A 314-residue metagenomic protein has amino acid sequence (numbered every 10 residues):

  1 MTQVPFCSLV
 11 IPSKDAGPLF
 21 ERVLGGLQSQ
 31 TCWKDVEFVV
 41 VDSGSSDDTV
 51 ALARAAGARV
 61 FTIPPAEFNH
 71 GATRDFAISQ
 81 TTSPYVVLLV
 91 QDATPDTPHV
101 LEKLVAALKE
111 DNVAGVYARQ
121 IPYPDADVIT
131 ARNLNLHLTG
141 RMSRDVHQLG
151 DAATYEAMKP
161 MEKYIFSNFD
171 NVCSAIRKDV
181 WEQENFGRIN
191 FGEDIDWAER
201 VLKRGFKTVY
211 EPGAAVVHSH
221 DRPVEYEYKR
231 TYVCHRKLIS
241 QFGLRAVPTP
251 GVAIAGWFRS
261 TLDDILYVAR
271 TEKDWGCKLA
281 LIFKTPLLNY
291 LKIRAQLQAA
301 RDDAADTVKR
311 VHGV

Functional and structural regions predicted by a protein language model:
G25-D35: Short, acidic, metal-binding catalytic loop of nucleotide-sugar glycosyltransferases
D42-V50, A93-T94: A conserved acidic beta->alpha catalytic loop
P64-T81, K103: Glycine-rich, basic loop-to-helix element that forms the pyrophosphate-binding segment of sugar-nucleotide handling
V86: Short aromatic/hydrophobic "clamp" motif used to bind/position activated sugar donors
T94, P98-R132, H137: Conserved donor NDP-sugar-binding/catalytic core segment of glycosyltransferases
L149-I176: A recurrent flexible, glycine/aromatic-enriched loop bordering the glycosyltransferase active site that acts as
F191-W197: Acidic donor-binding loop at a coil-to-helix junction in glycosyltransferase catalytic cores that engages
R230-R236, V247-V314: Non-catalytic, C-terminal membrane-associated alpha-helical segments of glycosyltransferases
